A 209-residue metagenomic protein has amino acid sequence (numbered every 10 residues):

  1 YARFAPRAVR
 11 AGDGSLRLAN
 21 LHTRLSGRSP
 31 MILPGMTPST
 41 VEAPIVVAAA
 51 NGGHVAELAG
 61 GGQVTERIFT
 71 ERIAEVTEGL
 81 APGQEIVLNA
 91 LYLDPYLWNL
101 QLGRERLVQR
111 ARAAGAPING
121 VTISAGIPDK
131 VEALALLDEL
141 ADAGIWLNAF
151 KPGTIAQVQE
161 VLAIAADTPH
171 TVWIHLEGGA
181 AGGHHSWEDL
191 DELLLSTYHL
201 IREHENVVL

Functional and structural regions predicted by a protein language model:
Y1-V207: Active-site entrance/lid segments in N-terminal catalytic domains of soluble metabolic enzymes
